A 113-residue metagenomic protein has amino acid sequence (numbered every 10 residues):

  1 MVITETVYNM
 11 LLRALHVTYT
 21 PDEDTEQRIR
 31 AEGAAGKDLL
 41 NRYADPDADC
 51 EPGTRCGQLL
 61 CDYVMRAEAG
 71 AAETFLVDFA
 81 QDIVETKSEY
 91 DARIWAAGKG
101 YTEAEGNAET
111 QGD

Functional and structural regions predicted by a protein language model:
M1-T18, Q111-D113: Short, intrinsically disordered N-terminal pre-domain segments
I3, R28, D47-A48, P52 (+1 more regions): Short, flexible coil/linker segments at or flanking structured domains
T6-M10, R28, D78: Exposed alpha-helical structural elements
L11-L15, L39-L40, L59-L60, L76: Generic detector of leucine side chains in alpha-helical contexts
T20, D24, E51-D113: Short loop/turn elements at secondary-structure junctions
D22-P46, G57-M65: Amphipathic alpha-helical segments that form the core helices of the histone-fold
